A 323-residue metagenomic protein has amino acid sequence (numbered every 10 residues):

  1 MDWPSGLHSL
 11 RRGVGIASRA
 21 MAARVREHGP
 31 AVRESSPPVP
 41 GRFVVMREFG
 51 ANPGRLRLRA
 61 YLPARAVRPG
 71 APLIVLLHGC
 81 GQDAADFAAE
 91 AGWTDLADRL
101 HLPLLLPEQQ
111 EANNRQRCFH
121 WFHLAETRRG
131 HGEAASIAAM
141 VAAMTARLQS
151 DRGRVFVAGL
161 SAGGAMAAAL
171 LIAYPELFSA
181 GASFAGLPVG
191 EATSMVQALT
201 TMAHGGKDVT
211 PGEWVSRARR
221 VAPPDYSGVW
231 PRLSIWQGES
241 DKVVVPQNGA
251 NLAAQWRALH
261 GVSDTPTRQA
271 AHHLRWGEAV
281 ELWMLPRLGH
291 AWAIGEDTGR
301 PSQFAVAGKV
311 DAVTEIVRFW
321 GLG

Functional and structural regions predicted by a protein language model:
M1-L73, A85-A91, L96-R99, P103 (+7 more regions): A domain-start/cap signature at the N-terminus of enzymes
G79-D83, L288: Active-site glycine-rich loops that stabilize anionic/oxyanionic intermediates across multiple enzyme folds
E108-G132: Cap/lid segment of the alpha/beta-hydrolase catalytic domain
Q109, A182-E191: Active-site nucleophile loop of the alpha/beta-hydrolase fold
A125-L148, A169: Alpha/beta-hydrolase active-site loop
G164-E176: Short glycine-enriched nucleophile-adjacent loop and the immediately C-terminal alpha-helix near the catalytic center
I235-Q237, D241: Short beta-strand/loop motif that positions the catalytic acidic residue of the alpha/beta-hydrolase fold
V243-N248, A293: Conserved alpha/beta-hydrolase "acid-adjacent" motif
